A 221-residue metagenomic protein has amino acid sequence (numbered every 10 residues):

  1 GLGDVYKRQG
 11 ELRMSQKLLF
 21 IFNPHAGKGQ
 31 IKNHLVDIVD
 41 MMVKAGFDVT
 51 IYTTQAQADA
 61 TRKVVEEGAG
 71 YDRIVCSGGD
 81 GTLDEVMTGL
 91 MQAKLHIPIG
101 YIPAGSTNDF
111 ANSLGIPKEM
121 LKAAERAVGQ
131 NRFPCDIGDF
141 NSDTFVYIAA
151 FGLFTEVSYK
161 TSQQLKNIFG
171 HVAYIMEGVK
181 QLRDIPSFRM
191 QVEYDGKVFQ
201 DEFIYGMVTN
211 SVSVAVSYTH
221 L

Functional and structural regions predicted by a protein language model:
G1-Q9, T219-H220: Conserved small/polar residues in nucleotide/adenosyl-binding loops
G3, D72, I204: Conserved acidic residues
G10-S77: ATP/NTP phosphate-donor binding region
I31, E85-M87, A111-N112, S217-Y218: Short glycine-/acidic-enriched loop or helix-start segments at secondary-structure transitions that form or flank
I38, A60, V86, F110-A111 (+1 more regions): Hydrophobic packing residues within well-ordered alpha-helices of enzyme cores
A45, Y52, Q92-V208: Catalytic core of DAGKc-family lipid kinases
T82-A93: Short Gly/Thr/Asp-enriched flexible loops that form oxyanion-binding sites at enzyme active sites
M207-L221: Internal helical hairpin/lid segments
